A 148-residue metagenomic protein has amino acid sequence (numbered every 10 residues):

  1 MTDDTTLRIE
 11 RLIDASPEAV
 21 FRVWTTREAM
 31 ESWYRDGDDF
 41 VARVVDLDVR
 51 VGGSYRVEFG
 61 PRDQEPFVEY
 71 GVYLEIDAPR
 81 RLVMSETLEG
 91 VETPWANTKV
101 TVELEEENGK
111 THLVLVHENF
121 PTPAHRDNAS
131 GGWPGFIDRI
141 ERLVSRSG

Functional and structural regions predicted by a protein language model:
M1-V41: Hydrophobic ligand-binding cavity/cleft-lining segments
D3, L47-V49, D63-F67, E92-A96 (+1 more regions): A generic structural micro-feature
D4, E10, E18, V45-D46 (+5 more regions): Charge-dense, helix-prone N-terminal extensions
P17-E18, V49-R50, L74-R81, E103-H112: A short, structured loop/turn motif at beta-sheet edges
V20, M30, Y55, Y73 (+4 more regions): Hydrophobic pocket/interface hotspot
T25, I137-G148: Short amphipathic alpha-helical signal-transduction/dimerization elements
A42-T87: Glycine-rich portal/gate segments that line the openings of hydrophobic small-molecule binding cavities
V83-P134: Beta-strand/loop substructures that line and gate deep hydrophobic ligand-binding cavities in soluble
